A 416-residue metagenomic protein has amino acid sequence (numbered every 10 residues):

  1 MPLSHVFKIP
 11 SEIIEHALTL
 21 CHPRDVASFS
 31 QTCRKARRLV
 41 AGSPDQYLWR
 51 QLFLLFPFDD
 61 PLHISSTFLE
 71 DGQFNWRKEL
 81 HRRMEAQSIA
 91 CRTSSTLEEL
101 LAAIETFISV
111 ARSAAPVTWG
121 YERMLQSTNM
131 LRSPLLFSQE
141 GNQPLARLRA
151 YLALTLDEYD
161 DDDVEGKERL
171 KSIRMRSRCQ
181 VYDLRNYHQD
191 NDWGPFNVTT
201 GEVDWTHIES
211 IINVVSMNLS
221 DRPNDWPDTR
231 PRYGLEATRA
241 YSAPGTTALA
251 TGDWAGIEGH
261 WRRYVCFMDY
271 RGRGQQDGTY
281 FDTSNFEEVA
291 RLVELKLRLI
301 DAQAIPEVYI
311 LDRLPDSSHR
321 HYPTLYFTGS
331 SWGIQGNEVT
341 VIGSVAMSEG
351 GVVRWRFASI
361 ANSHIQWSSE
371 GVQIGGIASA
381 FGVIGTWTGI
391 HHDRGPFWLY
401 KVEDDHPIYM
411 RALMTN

Functional and structural regions predicted by a protein language model:
P2-S133, T247-W254: Skp1-binding F-box subdomain of Cullin-RING ligase substrate receptors
H16, E79-Q87, L148-L152, I208-I211 (+3 more regions): Generic hydrophobic, helix-prone segments enriched in Leu/Val/Ile
F56, F68, P116, F137 (+13 more regions): Compositionally biased, low-complexity repeat tracts
P57-F58, M84, G234, D269 (+1 more regions): Amphipathic alpha-helical interaction segments
W76-V198: Membrane-interface helix termini in secondary transporters
G141-F286, E307-Y309: Peripheral membrane interaction modules
G252-N416: C-terminal, beta-strand-rich globular interaction domains
